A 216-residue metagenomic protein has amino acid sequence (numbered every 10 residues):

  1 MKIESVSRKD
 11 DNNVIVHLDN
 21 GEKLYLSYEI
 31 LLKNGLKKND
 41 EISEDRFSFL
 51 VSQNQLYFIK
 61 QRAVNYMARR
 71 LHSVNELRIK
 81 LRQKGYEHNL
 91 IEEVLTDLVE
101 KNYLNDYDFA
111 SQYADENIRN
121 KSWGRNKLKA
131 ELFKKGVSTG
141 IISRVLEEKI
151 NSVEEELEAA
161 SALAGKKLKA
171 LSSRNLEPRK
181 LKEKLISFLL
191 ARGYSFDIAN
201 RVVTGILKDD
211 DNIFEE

Functional and structural regions predicted by a protein language model:
M1-E216: An alpha-helical, amphipathic repeat domain used for nucleic-acid recognition, typified by the mTERF helical solenoid
